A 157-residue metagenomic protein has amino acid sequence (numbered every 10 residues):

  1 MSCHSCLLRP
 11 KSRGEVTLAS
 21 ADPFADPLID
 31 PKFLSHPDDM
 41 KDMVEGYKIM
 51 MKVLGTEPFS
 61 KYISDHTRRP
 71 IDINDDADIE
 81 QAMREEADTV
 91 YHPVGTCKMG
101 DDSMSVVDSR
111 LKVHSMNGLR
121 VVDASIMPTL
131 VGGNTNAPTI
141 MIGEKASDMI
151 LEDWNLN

Functional and structural regions predicted by a protein language model:
M1-P138, A146-N157: FAD-dependent oxidoreductase catalytic-site/capping-region signature
